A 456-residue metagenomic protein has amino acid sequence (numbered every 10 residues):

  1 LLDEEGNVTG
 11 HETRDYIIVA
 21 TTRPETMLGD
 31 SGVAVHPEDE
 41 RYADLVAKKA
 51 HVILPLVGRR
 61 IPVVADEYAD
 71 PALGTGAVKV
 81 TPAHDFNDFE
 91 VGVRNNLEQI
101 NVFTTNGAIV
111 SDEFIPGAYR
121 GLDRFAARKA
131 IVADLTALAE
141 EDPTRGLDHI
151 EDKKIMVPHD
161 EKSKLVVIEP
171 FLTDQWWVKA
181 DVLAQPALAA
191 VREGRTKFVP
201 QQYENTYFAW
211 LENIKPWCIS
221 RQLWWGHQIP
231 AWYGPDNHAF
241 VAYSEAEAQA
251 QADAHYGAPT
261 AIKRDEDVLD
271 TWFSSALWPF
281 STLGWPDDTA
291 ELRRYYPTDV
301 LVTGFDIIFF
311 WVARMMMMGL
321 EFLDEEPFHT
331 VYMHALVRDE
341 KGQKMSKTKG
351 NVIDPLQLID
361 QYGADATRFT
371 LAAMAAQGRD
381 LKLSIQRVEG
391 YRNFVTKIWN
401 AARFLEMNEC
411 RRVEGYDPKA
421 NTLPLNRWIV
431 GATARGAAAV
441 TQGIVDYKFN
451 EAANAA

Functional and structural regions predicted by a protein language model:
L1-L2, V8-R14, V19-T22, T289-V302 (+1 more regions): Internal mixed beta-strand/loop scaffold within catalytic domains of large alpha/beta enzymes
L1-T9, Y16, L73-D236, Q343 (+4 more regions): Residue patterns forming the tRNA-binding/recognition surfaces of aminoacyl-tRNA synthetases and related DALR
L2-G6, E12-V80, F86-E90: Protease-associated
T13, D39-Y68, L97, V166-A189 (+1 more regions): Conserved oxyanion/phosphate-binding beta-strand-loop segments in alpha/beta enzyme cores
V19-A20, V33, P82, T271 (+2 more regions): Conserved, well-structured core segments
E67, N95-G107, Q222-G226, P230-R379: Alpha-helical recognition segments enriched in aromatics with Gly/Pro capping that present substrate-recognition
H227, E325-V331, E406-N421: Short, glycine/acidic-rich hinge or "gate" loops at secondary-structure transitions that mediate conformational
